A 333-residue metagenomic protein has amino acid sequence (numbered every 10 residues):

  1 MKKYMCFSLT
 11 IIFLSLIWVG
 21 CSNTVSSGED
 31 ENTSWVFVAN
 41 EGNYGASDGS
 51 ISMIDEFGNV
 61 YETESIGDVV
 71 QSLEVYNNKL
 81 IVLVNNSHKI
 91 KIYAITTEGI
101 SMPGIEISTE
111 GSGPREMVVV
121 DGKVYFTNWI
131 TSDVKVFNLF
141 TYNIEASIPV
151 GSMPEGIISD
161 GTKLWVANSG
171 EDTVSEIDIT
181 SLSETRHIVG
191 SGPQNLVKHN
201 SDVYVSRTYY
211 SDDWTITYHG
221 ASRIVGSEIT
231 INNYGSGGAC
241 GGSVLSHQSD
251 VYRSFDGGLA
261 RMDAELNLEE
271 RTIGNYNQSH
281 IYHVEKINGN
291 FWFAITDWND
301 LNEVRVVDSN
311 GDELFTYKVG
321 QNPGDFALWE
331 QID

Functional and structural regions predicted by a protein language model:
M1-S8: Bacterial N-terminal signal peptides that target proteins for export
I11: Short, charged/polar micro-motifs that form catalytic or ligand-binding hotspots
I17-G20: C-terminal motif of bacterial Sec signal peptides marking the signal peptidase cleavage site
S22-D333: Predominantly soluble domains enriched in secretory-pathway, periplasmic, or organellar proteins
